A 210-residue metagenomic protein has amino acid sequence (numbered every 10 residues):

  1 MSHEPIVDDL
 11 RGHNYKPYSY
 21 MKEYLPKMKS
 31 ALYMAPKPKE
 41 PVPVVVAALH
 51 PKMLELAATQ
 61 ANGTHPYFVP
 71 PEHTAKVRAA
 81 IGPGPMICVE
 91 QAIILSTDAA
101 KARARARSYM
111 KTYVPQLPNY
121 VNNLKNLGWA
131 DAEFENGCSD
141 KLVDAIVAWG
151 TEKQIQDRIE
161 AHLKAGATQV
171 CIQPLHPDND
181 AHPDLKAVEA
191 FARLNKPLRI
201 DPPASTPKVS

Functional and structural regions predicted by a protein language model:
M1-S210: Active-site-adjacent structural elements that line small-molecule/cofactor binding pockets in enzymes
